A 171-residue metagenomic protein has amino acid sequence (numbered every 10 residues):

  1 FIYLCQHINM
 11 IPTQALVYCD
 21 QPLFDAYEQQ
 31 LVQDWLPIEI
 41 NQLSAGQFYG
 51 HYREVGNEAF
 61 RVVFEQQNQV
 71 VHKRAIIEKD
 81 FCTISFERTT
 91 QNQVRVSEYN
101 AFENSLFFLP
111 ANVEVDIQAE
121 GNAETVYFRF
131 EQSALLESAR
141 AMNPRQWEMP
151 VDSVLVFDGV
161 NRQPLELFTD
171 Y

Functional and structural regions predicted by a protein language model:
F1-D80, S85-E87: N-terminal low-complexity or simple alpha-helical regulatory segments that function as activation/interaction modules
I11-P22, A26-L43, Q93-Y171: Alpha-helical bundle regulatory/interaction domains
Q66-V71, E87-V94, L109-V113: Short acidic (Asp/Glu) patches
I76-N100, N104: Glycine-rich active-site/cofactor-binding loop and its immediate structural neighborhood
